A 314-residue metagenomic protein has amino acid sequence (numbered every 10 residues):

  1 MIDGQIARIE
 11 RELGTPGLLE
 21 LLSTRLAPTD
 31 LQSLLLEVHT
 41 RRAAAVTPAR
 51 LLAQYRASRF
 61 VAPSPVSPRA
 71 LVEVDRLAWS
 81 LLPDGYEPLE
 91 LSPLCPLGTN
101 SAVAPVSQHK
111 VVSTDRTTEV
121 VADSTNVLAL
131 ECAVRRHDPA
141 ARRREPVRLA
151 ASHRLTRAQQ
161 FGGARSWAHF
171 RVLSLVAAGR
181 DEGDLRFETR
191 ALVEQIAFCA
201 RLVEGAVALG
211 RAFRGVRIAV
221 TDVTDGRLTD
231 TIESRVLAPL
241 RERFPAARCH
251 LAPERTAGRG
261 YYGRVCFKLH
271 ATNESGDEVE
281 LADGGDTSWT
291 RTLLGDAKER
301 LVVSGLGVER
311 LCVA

Functional and structural regions predicted by a protein language model:
M1-A314: TRNA-recognition modules of translation machinery and tRNA-sensing kinases, especially anticodon-binding
